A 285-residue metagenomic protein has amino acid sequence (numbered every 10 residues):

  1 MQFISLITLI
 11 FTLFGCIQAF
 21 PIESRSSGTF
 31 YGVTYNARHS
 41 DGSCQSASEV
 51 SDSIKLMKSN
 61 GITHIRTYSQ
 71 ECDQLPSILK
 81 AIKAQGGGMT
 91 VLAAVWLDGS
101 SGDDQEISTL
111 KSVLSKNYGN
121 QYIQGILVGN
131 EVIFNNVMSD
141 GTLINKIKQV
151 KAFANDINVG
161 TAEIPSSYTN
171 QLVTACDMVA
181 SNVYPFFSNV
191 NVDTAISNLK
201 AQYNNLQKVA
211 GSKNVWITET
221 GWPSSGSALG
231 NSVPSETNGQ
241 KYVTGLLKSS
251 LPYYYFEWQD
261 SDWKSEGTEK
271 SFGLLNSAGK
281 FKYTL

Functional and structural regions predicted by a protein language model:
M1-R25: Fungal secretory targeting signals
S24, A228-S235, S249-L285: Aromatic-rich peripheral "rim/lid" segments of glycoside hydrolase catalytic domains that contact and position glycan
S27-V113: N-terminal carbohydrate-binding/catalytic regions of secreted carbohydrate-active enzymes
Y31-Y35, T63-T67, M89-A94, Q124-V128 (+4 more regions): Hydrophobic faces of well-ordered beta-strands that scaffold small-molecule active sites in alpha/beta enzyme cores
K116-M138: Active-site groove signature of glycoside hydrolases
Q124, N130, E163-A201, W216 (+1 more regions): Aromatic- and acid-rich polysaccharide-binding/catalytic face of secreted or lumenal carbohydrate-active enzymes
K151-T169, S212-T220, P252-W263: Aromatic-lined carbohydrate-recognition surfaces of secreted/lumenal glycan-active proteins
S181-F187, G211-G239, Q259-S261: Active-site clefts of carbohydrate-active enzymes
